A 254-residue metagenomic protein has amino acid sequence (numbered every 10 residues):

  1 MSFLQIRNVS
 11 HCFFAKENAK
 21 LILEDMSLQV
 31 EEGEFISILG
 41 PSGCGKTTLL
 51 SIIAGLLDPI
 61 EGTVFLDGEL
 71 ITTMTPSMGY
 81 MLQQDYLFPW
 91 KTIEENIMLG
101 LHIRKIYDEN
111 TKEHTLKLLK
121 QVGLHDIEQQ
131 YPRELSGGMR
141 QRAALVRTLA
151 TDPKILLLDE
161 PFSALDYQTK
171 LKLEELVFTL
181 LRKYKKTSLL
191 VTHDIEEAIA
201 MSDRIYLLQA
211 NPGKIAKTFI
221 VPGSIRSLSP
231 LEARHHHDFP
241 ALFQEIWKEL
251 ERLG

Functional and structural regions predicted by a protein language model:
L39-P41: The feature captures the beta-strand-to-loop junction immediately N-terminal to the Walker
A54: Helix-to-loop junction immediately C-terminal to a conserved catalytic motif
G62-M74: Conserved ABC transporter NBD signature motif
E94-H102, K112, I220: Short helical segment in ABC ATPase nucleotide-binding domains corresponding to the A-loop/adjacent helical element
M98, E109-I127, T179: Conserved ABC ATPase "signature" region
Q130-R133, T151: Conserved signature/switch motifs of ABC ATPase nucleotide-binding domains
L145: Hydrophobic anchor residue at the start of the ABC signature
